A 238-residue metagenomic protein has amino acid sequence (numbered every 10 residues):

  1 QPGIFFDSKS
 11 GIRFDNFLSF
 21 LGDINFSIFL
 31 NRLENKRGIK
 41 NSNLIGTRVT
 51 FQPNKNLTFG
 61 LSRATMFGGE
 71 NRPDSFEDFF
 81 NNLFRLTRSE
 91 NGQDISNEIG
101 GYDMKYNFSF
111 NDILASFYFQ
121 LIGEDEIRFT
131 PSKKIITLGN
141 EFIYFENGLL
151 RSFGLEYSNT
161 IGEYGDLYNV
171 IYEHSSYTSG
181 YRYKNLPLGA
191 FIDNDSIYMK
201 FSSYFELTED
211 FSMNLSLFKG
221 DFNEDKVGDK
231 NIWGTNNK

Functional and structural regions predicted by a protein language model:
Q1-P53, T58, N147-N159, I171-N194: Outer-membrane beta-barrel channel domains
L57-T65, E70-K238: Exposed, low-structure sequence patches enriched in small/polar residues
